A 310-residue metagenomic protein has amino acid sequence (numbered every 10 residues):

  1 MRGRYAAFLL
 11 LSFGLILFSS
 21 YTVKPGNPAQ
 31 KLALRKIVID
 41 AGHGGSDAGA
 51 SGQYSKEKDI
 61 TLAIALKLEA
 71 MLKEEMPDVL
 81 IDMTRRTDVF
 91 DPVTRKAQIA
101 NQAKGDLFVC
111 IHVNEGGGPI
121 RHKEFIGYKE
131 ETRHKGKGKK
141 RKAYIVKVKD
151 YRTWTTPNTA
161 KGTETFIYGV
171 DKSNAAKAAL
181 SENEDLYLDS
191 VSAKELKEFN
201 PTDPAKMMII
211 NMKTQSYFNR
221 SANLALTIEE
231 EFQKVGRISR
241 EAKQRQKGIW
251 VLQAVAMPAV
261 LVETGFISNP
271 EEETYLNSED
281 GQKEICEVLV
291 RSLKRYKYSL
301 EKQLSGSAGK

Functional and structural regions predicted by a protein language model:
M1-L9: Bacterial N-terminal signal peptides that target proteins for export
R2-G3, L15, P77, V288: Generic signature of intrinsically disordered, low-complexity, basic-rich segments and short cationic peptides
G3, P25-G26: Short, basic, low-complexity termini and linkers enriched in Ser/Thr/Gly/Pro that act as targeting/leader peptides
F8-L17: Bacterial N-terminal signal peptides
G26-L34, S55, D59-K310: Active-site-proximal helix/loop segments of hydrolytic enzymes
R35-Y54: Short glycine-rich His-centered loop
